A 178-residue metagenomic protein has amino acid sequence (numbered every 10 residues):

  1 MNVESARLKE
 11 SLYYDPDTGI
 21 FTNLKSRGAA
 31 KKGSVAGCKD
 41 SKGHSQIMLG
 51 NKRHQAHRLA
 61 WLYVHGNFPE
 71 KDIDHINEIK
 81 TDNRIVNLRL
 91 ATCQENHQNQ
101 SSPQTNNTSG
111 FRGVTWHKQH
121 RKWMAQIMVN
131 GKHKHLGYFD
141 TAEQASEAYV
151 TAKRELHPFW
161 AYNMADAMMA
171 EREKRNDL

Functional and structural regions predicted by a protein language model:
M1-L49: Short helix-coil boundary/hinge micro-motifs
S11, P16, M48-G131: Short, cationic Gly/His-enriched loop motifs
K31-S34, R53, H133-K134: Short, mixed charged/polar active-site loops that provide acid/base catalysis or chelate metal/phosphate cofactors
K39-S45, L62-F68, A142-V150: Short, surface-exposed linear segments at secondary-structure transitions and domain or protein termini
H57, V114, A125, F139 (+1 more regions): An aromatic-rich alpha-helical recognition segment common to small helix-rich domains
K132-A142: A short, exposed loop/beta-hairpin motif centered on an aromatic-Gly-Thr core
T151-N163: Short arginine-rich
M164-L178: Intrinsically disordered, low-complexity, basic-enriched segments
